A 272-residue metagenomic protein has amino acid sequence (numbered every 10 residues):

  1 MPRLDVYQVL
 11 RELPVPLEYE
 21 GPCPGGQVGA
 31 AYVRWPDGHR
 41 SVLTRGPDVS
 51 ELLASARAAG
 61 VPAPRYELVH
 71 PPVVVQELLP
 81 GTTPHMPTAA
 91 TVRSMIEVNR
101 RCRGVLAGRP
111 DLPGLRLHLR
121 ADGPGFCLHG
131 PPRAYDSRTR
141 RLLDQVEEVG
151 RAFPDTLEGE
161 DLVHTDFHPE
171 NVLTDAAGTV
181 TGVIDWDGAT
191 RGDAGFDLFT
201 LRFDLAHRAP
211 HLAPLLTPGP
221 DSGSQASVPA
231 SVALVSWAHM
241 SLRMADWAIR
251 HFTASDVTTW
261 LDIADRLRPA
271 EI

Functional and structural regions predicted by a protein language model:
P2-L13, G104-T165, D175-A176, T217 (+2 more regions): An alpha-helical support segment within catalytic cores of ATP-dependent transferases
R3-Y7, Q27-G29, D37-C102, P210: A conserved alpha-helical element in kinase catalytic cores
P14-W35: ATP-binding glycine-rich phosphate-binding loop
P36-H39, P71, A177-T179, S241: Short strand-connecting beta-turns/loops that link adjacent beta-strands
P72-M86, P124-P132, H239-S255: A glycine-centered beta->alpha junction motif in the catalytic cores of kinase/phosphotransferase enzymes
E160-L162, H168-P169, T174-P218: Active-site Asp-x-Gly
F196-Q225, W237-D256, A264-R266: Active-site activation/catalytic loop segments of kinase-like enzymes and analogous catalytic loops in related
